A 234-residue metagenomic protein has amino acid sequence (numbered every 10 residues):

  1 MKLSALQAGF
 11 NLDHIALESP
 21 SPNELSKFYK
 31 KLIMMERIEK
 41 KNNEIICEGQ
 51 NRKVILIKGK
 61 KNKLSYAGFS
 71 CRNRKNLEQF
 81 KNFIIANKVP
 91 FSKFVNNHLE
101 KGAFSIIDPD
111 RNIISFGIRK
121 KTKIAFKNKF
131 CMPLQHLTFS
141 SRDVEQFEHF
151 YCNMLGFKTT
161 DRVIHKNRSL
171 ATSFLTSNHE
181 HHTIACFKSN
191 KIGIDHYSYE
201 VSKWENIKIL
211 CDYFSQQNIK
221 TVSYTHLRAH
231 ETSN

Functional and structural regions predicted by a protein language model:
K2-L6: A detector for short, charged/polar N-terminal pre-domain segments
Q7-K53, N96-H98, G102, F139-H182: Core segments of cupin and vicinal oxygen chelate
N11-P20, G59-F83, N96, G102-I107 (+2 more regions): Vicinal oxygen chelate
I55, S115-G117, I184-A185: Conserved beta-strand in the GNAT
A86-P90, Q217-T221: A common structural junction motif
I106-A125: Short, structured interface segments
N128-C131: Conserved catalytic core of the tyrosine transesterase superfamily
T225-T232: Conserved small/polar residues in nucleotide/adenosyl-binding loops
